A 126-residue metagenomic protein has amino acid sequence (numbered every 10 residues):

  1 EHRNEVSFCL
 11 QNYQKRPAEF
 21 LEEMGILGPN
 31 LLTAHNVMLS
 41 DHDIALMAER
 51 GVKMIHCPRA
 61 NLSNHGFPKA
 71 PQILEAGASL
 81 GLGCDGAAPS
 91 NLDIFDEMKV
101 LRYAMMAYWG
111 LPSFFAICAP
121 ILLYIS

Functional and structural regions predicted by a protein language model:
E1, P58-L62, D85-A88: Short, acidic/turn-prone active-site loops that include or flank metal/cofactor- and phosphate-binding residues
E1-K53, H65-L80: Histidine/acidic residue-rich metal-binding segments in metalloenzymes
E23-N30, P71-S126: His/Asp/Glu-enriched, well-ordered alpha-helical/loop segment that forms or immediately abuts the divalent-metal
N64-H65, N91: Short glycine/serine/threonine-rich phosphate/pyrophosphate-binding segments that cradle anionic phosphate groups
